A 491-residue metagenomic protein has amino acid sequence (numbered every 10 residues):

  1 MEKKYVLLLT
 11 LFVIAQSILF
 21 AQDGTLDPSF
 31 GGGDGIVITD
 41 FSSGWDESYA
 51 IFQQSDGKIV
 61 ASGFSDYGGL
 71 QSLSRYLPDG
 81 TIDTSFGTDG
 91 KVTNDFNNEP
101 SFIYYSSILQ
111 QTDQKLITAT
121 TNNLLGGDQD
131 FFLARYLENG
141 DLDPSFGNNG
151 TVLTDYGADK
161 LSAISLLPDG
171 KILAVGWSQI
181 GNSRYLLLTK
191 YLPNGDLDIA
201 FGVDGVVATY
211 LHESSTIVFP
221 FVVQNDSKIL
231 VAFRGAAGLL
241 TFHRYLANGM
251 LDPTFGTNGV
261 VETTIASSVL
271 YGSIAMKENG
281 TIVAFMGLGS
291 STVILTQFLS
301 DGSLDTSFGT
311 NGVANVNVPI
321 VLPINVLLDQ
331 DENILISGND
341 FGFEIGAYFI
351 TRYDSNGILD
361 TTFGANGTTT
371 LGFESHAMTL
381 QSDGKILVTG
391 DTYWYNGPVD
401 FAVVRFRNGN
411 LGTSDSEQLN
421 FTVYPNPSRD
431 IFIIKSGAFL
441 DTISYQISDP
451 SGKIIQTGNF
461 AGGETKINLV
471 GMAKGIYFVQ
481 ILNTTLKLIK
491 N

Functional and structural regions predicted by a protein language model:
M1-D23, T413, I481, T485: Bacterial Sec-dependent N-terminal signal peptides
E2, F20-D415: Extracytoplasmic mature domains of secreted or surface-exposed proteins
Y5, I38-T39, D95, T121-N122 (+5 more regions): Intrinsically disordered, low-complexity segments enriched in polar/charged residues with Gly/Pro, especially when
V6, Q54, Q111, L167 (+6 more regions): Alpha-helical context
V13, F20, H212, G409 (+3 more regions): Proteins with a high burden of low-complexity, intrinsically disordered sequence enriched in S/T/G/P/A and R, requiring
E417-Y424, S428-N491: C-terminal outer-membrane/trafficking sorting elements
